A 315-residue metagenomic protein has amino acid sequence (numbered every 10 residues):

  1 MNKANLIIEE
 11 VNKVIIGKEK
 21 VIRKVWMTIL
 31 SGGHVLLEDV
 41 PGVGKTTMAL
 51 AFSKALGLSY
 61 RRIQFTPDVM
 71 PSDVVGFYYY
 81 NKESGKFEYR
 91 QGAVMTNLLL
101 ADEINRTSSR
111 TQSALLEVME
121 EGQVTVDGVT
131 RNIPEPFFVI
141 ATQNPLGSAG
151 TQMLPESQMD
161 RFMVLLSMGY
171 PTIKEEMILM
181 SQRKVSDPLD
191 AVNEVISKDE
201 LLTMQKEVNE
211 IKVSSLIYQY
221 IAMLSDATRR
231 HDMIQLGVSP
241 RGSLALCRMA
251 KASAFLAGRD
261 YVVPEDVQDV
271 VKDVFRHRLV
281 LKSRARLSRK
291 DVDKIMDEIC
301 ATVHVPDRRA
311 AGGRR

Functional and structural regions predicted by a protein language model:
N2-V43, D226: Pre-Walker A (pre-P-loop) alpha-helix and adjacent loop at the N terminus of AAA/AAA+ ATPase modules, a conserved
R23-M27, Y80-L100: Conserved alpha-helical scaffold flanking the Walker A/P-loop in AAA+ ATPase domains
I29-T66: Walker A/P-loop
D39, D102-E103, A114: Walker B catalytic acidic pair
V40, V74, T142: P-loop (Walker A) phosphate-binding loop of NTP-binding proteins
A55-E83: AAA+/P-loop NTPase substrate/partner-engagement loops
N81-K86, T107, T111, M119-I211 (+1 more regions): Canonical AAA+ ATPase core
R230-R315: C-terminal engagement/docking regions of AAA+ P-loop ATPases
